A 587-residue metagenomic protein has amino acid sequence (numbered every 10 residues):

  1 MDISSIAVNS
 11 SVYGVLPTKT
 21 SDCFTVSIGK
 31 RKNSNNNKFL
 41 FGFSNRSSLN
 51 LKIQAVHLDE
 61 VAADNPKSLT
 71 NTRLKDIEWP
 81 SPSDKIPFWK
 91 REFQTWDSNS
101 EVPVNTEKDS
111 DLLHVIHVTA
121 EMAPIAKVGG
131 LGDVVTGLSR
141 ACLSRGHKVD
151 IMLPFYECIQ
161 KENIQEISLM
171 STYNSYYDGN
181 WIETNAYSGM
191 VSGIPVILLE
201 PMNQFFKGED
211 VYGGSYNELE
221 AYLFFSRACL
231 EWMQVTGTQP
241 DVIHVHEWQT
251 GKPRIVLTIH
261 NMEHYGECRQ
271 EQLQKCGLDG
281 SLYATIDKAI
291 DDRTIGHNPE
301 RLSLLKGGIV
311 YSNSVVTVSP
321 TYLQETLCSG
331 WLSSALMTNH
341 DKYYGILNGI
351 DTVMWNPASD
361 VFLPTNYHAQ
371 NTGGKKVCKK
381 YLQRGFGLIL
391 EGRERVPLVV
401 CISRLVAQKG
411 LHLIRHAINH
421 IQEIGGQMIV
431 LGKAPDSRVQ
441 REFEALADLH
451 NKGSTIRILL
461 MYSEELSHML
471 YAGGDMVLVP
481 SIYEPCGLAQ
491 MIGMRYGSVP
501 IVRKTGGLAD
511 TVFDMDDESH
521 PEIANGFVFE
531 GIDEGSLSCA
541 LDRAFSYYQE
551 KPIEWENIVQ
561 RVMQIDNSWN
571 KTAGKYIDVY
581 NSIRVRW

Functional and structural regions predicted by a protein language model:
D2-W587: Catalytic cores of nucleotide-sugar-dependent glycosyltransferases that transfer UDP/GDP/TDP-activated
